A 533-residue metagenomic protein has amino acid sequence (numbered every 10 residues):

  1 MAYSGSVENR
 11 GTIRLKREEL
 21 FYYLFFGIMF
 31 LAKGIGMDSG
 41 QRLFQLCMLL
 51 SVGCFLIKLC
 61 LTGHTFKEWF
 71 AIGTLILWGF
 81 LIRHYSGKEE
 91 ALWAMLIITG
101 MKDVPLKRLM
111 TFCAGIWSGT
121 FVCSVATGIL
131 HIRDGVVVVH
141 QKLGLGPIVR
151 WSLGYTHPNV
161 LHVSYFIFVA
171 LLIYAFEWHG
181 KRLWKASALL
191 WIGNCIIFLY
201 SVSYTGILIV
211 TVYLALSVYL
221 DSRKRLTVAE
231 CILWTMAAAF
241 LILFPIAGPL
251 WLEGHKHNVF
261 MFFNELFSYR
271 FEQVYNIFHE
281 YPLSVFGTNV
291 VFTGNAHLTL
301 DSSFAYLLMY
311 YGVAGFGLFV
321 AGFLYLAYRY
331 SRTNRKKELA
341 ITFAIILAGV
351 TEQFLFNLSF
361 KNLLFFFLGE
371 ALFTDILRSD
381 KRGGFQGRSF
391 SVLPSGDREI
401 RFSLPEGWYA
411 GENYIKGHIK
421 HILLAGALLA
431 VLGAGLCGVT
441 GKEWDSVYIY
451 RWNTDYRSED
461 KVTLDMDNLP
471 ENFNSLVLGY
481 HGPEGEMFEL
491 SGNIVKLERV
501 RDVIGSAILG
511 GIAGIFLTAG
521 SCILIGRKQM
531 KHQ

Functional and structural regions predicted by a protein language model:
L24-G27, R329-F354, F360-A371: Loop-to-helix entry and N-terminal half of a specific, functionally important transmembrane alpha helix in multi-pass
I35-Q45, H84-A91, T156-N159, K185-D221 (+2 more regions): Helix-loop-helix junctions and helix-breaking kinks within/between transmembrane helices of multi-pass membrane
W78-F121, V218-Y219, F323-Y325: Transmembrane alpha-helical segments and their membrane-water interfaces
A114-I132, P158-S201, I207-A215: Alpha-helical transmembrane segments of multi-pass inner-membrane proteins
D221-M261: A membrane-periplasm/extracellular boundary helix in multi-pass inner-membrane enzymes that assemble envelope glycans
F262-Y311: Long extracytoplasmic/lumenal interhelical loops at the membrane interface of multi-pass membrane proteins
V313-I346, F516-R527: Hydrophobic transmembrane alpha-helices and their immediate junctions
I346, N357-R398, I508-I523: Transmembrane alpha-helices of multi-pass inner-membrane enzymes
